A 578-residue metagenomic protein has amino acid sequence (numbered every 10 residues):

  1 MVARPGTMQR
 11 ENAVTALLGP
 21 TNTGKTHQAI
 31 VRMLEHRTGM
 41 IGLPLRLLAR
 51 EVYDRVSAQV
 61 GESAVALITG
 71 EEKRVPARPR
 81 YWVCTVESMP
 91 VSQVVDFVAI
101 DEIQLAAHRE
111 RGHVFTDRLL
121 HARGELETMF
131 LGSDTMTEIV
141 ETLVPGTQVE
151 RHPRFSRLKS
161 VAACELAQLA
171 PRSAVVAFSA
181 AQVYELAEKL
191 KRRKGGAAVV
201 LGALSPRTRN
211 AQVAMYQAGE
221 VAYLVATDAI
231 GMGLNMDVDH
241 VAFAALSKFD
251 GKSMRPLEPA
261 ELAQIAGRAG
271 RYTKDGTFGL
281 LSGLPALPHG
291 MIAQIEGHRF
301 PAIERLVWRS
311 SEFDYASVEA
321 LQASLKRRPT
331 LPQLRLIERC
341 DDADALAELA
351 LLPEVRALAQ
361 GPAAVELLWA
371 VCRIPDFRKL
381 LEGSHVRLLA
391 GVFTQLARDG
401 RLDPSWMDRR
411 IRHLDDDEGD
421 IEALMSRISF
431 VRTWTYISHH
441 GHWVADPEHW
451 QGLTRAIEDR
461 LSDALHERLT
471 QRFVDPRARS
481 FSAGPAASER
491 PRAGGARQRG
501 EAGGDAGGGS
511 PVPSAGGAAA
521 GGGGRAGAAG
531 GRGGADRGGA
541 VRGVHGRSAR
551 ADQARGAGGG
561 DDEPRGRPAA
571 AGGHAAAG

Functional and structural regions predicted by a protein language model:
G6, R10, G70-R80, D134-R172: Interdomain hinge/linker at the junction between the two RecA-like core domains of SF2 helicases
R37-V52, T128-L131, T137, Q168-R193 (+2 more regions): Conserved strand-helix element at the start of the C-terminal RecA-like helicase core
G39, Q104-K159, G270: Post-DEXD/H (motif II) to motif III coupling segment of the RecA-like Helicase ATP-binding lobe
R50, V56-D96: Inter-Walker segment of RecA-like/P-loop motor cores
D54, A66-R78, E185, G196-T227: Conserved helicase ATPase core of P-loop NTP-dependent helicases/translocases
G124-E138, Q217-Y223, I230, M236-I303: Conserved segment of the helicase C-terminal RecA-like domain
K159-V176, Q182, A260-A350: C-terminal helicase lobe
R356-G578: Extended, charged helical/alpha-beta scaffold domains that provide interaction surfaces
